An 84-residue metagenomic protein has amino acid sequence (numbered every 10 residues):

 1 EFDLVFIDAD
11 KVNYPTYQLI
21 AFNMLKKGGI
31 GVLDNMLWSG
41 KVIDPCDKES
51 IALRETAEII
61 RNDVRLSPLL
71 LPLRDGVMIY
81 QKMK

Functional and structural regions predicted by a protein language model:
E1-V5: A short acidic, Gly/Pro-enriched loop at the edge of an enzyme's catalytic core that lines a small-molecule cofactor
F6-K11: Switch II (G3) loop of P-loop NTPases
N13-K84: C-terminal substrate-binding/active-site "lid" region of AdoMet-derived donor-dependent transferases
